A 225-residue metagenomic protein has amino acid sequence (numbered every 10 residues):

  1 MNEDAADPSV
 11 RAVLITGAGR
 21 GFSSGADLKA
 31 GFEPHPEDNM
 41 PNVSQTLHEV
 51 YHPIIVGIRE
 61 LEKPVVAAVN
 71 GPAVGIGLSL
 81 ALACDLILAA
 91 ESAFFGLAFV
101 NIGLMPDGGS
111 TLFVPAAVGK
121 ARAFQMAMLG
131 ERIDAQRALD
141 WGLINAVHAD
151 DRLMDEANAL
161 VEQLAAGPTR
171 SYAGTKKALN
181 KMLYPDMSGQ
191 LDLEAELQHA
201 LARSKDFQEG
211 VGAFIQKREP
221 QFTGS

Functional and structural regions predicted by a protein language model:
M1-R11: A short, well-ordered alpha-helical element
S9, G17-G57, A73, N101-G103 (+1 more regions): Glycine- (often His-adjacent) and acidic-residue-rich active-site loop that binds/positions the CoA thioester
V13-I15, V66: Conserved hydrophobic packing residues within short motifs/helices of P-loop NTPase cores of ABC-family ATPases
V56-Y172, D186, A195-S204, Q208-G212 (+2 more regions): Crotonase-fold acyl-CoA enzyme core
K176-P185: Short, charged, surface-exposed hinge/linker loops at domain edges that act as mobile lids or interdomain connectors
G189-Q190: Juxtamembrane helix-entry segments on the extracytoplasmic side of multipass membrane proteins
